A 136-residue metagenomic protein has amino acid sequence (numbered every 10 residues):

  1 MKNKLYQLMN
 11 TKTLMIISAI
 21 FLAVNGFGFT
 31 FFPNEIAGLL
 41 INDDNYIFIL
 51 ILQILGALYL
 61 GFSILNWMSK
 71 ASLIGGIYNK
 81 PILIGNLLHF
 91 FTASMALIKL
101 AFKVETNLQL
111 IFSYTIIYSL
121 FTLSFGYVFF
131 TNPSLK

Functional and structural regions predicted by a protein language model:
K2-L22, N42: Cytosolic juxtamembrane helix and N-cap/initiation of the first transmembrane helix
L5, A71-N79, V104-N107, S134-K136: Membrane-interface helix-boundary motifs at transmembrane edges
L22, D44-Y59: A loop-to-helix transmembrane entry motif
F27-L40: Short membrane-interface helical motifs at transmembrane helix boundaries in multi-pass membrane transporters
L39-I49, N79-P81, E105-I116: Non-cytosolic membrane-interface motifs at loop->transmembrane helix junctions
L60, K80-L97, I116-F121: Hydrophobic alpha-helical membrane segments
M95-F112, F130-T131: Membrane-helix boundary connector in multi-pass membrane proteins
L120-K136: Membrane-water interface at the C-terminal end of transmembrane alpha helices
